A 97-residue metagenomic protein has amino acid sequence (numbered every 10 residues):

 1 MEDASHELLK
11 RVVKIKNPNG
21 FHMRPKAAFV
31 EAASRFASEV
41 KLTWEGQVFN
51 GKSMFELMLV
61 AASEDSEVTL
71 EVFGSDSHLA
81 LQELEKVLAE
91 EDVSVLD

Functional and structural regions predicted by a protein language model:
M1-L8, D97: SAM-dependent methyltransferases
H6, E56-L57, K86, S94: Intrinsic-disorder/low-complexity peptide segments enriched for small residues
H6-N17: Short amphipathic
I15-N17, W44, V72: Flexible glycine-/small-residue-rich
N19-K41, V48-S66, S77, L81-E83: Amphipathic alpha-helical interaction surfaces in cytosolic regulatory modules
S63-D97: C-terminal structural segments of small proteins and small subunits
